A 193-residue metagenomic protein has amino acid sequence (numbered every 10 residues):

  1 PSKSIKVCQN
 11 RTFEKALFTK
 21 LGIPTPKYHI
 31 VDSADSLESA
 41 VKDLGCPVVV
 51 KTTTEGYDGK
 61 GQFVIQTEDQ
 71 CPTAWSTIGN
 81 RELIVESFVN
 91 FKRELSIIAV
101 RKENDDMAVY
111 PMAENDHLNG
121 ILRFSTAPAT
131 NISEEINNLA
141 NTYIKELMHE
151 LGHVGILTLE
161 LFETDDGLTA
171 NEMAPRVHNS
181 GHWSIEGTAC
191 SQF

Functional and structural regions predicted by a protein language model:
P1-L44, E55-G56: Conserved N-proximal alpha/beta basic substrate-recognition cap immediately N-terminal to, or forming the N-lobe
L17-I23, K51-G59, L118-P128: Acidic/polar active-site rim loop that often engages polyanionic ligands
L44-G45, T164-T169: A short, glycine/Asx- and small/polar-enriched loop/turn that sits immediately N-terminal to a beta-strand
I65-L159, E163-D165: Internal nucleotide-binding/catalytic subdomain
A99, G167-R176: A short beta-strand motif that forms the metal-chelation/ATP-contact edge of phosphoryl-transfer active sites
A113-D116, M173-V177: Short beta->alpha transition motifs characteristic of CBS
A174-A189: Glycine-rich phosphate/pyrophosphate-binding beta-alpha loops
S191-F193: Internal helical hairpin/lid segments
